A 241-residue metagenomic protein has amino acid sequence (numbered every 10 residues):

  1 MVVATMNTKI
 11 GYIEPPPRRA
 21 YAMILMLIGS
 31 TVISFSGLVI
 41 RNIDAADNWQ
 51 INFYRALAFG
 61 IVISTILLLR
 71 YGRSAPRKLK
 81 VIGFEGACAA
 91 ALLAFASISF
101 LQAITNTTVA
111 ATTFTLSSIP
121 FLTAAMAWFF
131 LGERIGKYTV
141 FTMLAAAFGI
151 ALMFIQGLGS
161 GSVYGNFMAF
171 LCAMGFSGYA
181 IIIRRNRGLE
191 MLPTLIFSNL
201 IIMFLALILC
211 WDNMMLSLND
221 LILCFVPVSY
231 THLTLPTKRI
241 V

Functional and structural regions predicted by a protein language model:
V2-F53, A91, S99, L158-R185 (+2 more regions): Glycine-/small-residue-enriched transmembrane alpha-helix faces in small-molecule transporters and effluxers
A45-A46, N106, G132-R134, G188-L189: Helix-loop interface residues and adjacent transmembrane-helix termini in multi-pass membrane transporters, primarily
A46-F95, L122-T123, G175-Y179, I196-N213: Transmembrane alpha-helices of multi-pass small-molecule transport proteins
W49, A110, G136, L192-P193: Residues that define the loop-to-transmembrane-helix transition and helix capping in multi-pass membrane transporters
Q50, A56-I61, L101-G132: Specific alpha-helical transmembrane segments that line the substrate/conduction pathway and gating interfaces
I63, L93, M126, I135-I155 (+2 more regions): Hydrophobic transmembrane alpha-helices of multi-pass small-molecule transport proteins
K80, T113-L116, G132-L152, G159-N166 (+1 more regions): Loop-to-transmembrane alpha-helix entry segments
T231-T237: Conserved small/polar residues in nucleotide/adenosyl-binding loops
